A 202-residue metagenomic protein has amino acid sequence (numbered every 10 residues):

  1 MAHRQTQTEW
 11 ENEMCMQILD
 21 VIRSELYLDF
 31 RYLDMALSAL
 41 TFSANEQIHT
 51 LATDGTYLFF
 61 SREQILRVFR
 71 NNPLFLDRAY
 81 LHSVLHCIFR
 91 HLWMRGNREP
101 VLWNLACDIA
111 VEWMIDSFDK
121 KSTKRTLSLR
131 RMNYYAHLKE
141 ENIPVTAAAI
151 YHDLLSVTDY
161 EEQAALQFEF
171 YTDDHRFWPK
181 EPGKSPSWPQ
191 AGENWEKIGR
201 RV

Functional and structural regions predicted by a protein language model:
M1-D77, V84-V202: Short, functionally important secondary-structure microenvironments
